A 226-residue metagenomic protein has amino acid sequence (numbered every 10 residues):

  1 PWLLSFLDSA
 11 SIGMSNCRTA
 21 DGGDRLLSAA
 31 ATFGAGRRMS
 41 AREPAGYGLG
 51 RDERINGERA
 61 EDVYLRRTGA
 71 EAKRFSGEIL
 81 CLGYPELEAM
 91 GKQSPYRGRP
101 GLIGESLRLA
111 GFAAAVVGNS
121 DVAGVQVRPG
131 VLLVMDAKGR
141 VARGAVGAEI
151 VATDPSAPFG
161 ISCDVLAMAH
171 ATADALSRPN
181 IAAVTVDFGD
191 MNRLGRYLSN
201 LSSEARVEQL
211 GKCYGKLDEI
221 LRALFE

Functional and structural regions predicted by a protein language model:
P1-R196, K212, E219: Active-site-proximal alpha/beta segments of enzymes that process anionic O-linked groups
S199-A205: Surface-exposed, active-site-proximal loop segments in enzymatic domains
R206-E226: Extracytoplasmic, non-cytosolic globular domains
